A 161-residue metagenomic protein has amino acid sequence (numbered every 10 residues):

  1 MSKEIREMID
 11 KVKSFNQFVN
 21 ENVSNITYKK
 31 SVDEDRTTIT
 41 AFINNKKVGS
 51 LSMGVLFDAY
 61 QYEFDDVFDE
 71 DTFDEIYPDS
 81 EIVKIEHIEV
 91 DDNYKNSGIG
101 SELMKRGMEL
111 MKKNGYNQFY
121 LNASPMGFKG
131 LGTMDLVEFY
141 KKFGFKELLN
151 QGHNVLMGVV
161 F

Functional and structural regions predicted by a protein language model:
E4-N22: Short acidic, low-complexity intrinsically disordered linear motifs used for protein-protein interactions
E21-I43, S50-S52: Active-site rim helix/loop that mediates acceptor-substrate recognition in acyltransferases
T40-H87: Conserved acyl-donor/pantetheine-binding loop and adjacent beta-alpha core of acyl/acetyltransferases and related
E86, D91, S124: Residue-level recognition of the GNAT/N-acetyltransferase active site
V90, N96-E109: Conserved acetyl-CoA-binding loop-helix of GNAT-fold acetyltransferases
M111-L131: Conserved GNAT acetyl-CoA-binding A-motif
S124-M126, G130-V137, K141-F161: C-terminal "cap" of GNAT-fold acetyltransferases
